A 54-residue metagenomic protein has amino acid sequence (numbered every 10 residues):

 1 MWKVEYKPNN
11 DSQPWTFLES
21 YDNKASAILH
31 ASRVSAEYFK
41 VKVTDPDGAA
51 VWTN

Functional and structural regions predicted by a protein language model:
M1-F17, T44-P46: Short aromatic-glycine-(Arg/Gly/Cys) micro-motifs in beta-strand/loop hairpins
N10-Q13, A25-S26, H30-V34: Acidic, low-complexity, intrinsically disordered interaction modules
S20-Y21: Conserved aromatic
R33-N54: Short, mixed-charge low-complexity intrinsically disordered segments
